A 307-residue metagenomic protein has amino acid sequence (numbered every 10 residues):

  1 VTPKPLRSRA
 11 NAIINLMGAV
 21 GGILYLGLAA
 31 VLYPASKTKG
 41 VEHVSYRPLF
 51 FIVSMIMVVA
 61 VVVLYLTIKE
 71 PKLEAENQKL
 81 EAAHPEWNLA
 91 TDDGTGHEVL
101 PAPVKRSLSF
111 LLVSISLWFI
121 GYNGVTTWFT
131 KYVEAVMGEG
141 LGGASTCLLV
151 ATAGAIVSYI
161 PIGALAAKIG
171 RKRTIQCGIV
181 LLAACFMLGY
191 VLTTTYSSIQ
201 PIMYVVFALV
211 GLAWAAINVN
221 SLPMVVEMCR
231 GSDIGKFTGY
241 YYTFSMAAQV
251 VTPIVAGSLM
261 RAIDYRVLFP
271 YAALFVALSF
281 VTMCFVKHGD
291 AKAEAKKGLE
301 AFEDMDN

Functional and structural regions predicted by a protein language model:
V1-T2, A216-R230: Intracellular juxtamembrane helix-capping segments at the cytosolic ends of symmetry-related transmembrane helices
N11-Y33, Y242-T252: Glycine-rich segments within core transmembrane alpha-helices of 12-TM secondary carriers
Y33-M55, S258-V276: A membrane-interface helix-boundary motif in multi-pass transporters
K72-V113, E300-N307: Juxtamembrane intracellular "pre-TM" segments in multi-pass secondary transporters
T127-A144: Short amphipathic helix-loop junctions that connect adjacent transmembrane helices in Major Facilitator Superfamily/SLC
S158-R171, M260: Helix-to-loop junctions at the C-terminal end of transmembrane segments in multipass secondary transporters
K168-V180: Cytoplasmic membrane-interface "Motif A"-like loop-to-helix N-cap segments of 12-TM Major Facilitator Superfamily
L181-S197: C-terminal ends and interior cores of transmembrane alpha-helices in multi-pass membrane transporters/permeases
